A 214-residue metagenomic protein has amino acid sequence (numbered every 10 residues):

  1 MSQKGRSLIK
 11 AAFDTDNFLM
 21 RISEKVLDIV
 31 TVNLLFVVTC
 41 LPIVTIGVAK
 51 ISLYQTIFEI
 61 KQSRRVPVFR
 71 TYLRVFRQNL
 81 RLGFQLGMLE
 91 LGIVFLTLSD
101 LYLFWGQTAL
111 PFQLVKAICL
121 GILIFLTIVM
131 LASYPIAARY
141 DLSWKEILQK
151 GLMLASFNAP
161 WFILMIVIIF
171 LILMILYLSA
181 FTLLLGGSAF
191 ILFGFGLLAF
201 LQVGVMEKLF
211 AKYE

Functional and structural regions predicted by a protein language model:
M1-C119, L126-E214: Helix-coil boundary and N-terminal low-complexity module in membrane systems
